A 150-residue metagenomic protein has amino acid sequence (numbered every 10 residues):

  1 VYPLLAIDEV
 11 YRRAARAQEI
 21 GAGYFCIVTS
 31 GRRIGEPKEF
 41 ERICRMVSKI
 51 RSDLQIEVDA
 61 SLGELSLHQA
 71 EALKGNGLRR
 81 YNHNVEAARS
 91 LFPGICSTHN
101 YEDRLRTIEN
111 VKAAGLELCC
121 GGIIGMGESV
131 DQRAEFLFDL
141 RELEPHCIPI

Functional and structural regions predicted by a protein language model:
Y2-L4, G94-H99: Short glycine-enriched, charge-decorated loop/helix-capping segments at active-site entrances that position
Y2-R12, I34-R80, V85-R89, D103 (+1 more regions): Canonical radical SAM enzyme core domain
E9-T29: Short Fe-S-cluster ligation motifs
R16-I20, E86, T107-A114: Short alpha-helical scaffold segments that flank and stabilize functional sites
I27-T29, S52-D53, R80, E102-I150: Conserved C-terminal portion of the radical SAM core fold that forms the substrate/S-adenosylmethionine-binding
